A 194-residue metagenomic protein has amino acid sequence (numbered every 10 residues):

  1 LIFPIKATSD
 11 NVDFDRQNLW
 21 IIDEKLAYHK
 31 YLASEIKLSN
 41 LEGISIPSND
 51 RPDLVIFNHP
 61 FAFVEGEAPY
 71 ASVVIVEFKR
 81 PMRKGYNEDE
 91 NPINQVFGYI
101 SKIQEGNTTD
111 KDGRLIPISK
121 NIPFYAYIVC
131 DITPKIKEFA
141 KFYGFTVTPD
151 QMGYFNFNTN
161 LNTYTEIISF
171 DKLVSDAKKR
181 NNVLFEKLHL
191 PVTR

Functional and structural regions predicted by a protein language model:
L1-R194: Charged, terminal alpha-helix-loop-beta segments that serve as non-catalytic nucleic-acid engagement and/or assembly
